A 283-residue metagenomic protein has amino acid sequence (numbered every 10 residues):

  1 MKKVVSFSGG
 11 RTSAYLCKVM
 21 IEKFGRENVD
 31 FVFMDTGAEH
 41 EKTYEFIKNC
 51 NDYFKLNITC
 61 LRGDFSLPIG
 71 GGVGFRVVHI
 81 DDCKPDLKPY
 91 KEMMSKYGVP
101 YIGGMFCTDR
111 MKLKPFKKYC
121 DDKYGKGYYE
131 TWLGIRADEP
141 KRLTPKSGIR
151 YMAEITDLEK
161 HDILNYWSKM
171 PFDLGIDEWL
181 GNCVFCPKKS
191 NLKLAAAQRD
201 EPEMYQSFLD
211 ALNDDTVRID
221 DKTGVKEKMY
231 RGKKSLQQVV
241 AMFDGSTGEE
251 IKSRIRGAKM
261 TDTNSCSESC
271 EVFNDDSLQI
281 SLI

Functional and structural regions predicted by a protein language model:
M1-I283: Nucleotide-activated chemistry modules centered on ATP-dependent adenylation/adenylyltransferase
